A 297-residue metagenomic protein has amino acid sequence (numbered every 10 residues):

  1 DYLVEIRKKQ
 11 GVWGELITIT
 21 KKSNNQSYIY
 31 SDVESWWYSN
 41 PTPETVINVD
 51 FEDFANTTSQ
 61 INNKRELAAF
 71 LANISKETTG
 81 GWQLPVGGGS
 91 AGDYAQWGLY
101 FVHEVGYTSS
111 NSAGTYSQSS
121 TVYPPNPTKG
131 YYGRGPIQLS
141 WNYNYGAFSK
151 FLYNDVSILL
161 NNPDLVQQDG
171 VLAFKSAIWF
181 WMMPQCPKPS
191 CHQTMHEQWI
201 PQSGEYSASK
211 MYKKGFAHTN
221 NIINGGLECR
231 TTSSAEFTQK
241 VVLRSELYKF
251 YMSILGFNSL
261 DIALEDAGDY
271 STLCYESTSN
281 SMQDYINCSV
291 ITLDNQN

Functional and structural regions predicted by a protein language model:
D1-M183, P187, M211-G215, T219-C229: Peptidoglycan-targeting cell-wall enzymes and recognition modules
V4, G146-K150, H196, N220 (+2 more regions): Generic detector of well-ordered alpha-helical segments enriched in charged/polar residues, highlighting helical
P187-Q202: Active-site palm subdomain of RNA-directed nucleic acid polymerases
Q202-K210, K214-G215, N221, G225-N297: Extracellular low-complexity, O-glycosylation-prone Ser/Thr/Pro/Gly-rich "stalks" and linkers flanking catalytic
